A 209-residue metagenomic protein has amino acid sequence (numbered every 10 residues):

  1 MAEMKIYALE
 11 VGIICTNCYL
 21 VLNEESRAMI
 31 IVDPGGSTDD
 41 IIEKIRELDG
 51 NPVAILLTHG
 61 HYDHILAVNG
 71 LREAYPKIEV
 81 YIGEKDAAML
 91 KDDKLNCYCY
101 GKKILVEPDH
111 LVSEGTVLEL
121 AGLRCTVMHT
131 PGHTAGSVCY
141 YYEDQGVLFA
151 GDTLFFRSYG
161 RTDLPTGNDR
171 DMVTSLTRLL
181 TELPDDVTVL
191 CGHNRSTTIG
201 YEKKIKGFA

Functional and structural regions predicted by a protein language model:
M1-K5, C97-Y100, G122-L123: Short Pro/Gly-enriched beta-strand edge/turn motifs at strand-loop
A2-L48, C139-G151: Conserved beta-strand hairpin/beta-sheet module of binuclear metal-dependent hydrolase folds, prominently
V21, T58, T130: Conserved S/T- and glycine-rich ATP-binding loop of Class I adenylate-forming
R27, Y98, R124-A209: Metallo-beta-lactamase
M29-V32, A54-L56, V127-H129: Short catalytic-loop micro-motif centered on adjacent basic/acidic residues
G36-L118, I205-F208: Active-site HxH/HxHxD metal-binding segment of metal-dependent hydrolases
